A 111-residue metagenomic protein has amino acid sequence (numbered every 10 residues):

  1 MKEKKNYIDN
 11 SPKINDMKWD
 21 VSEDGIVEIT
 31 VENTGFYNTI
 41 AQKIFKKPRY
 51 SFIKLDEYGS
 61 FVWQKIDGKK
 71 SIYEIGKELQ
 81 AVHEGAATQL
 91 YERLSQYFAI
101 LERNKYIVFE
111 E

Functional and structural regions predicted by a protein language model:
M1-F36: Hydrophobic packing positions characteristic of elongated beta-solenoid/beta-helix-type spike/fiber shafts
K2-N10, I44-E111: Long, charge-rich, low-complexity alpha-helical segments
I29, N33-F52: Alpha-helical membrane-targeting segments
